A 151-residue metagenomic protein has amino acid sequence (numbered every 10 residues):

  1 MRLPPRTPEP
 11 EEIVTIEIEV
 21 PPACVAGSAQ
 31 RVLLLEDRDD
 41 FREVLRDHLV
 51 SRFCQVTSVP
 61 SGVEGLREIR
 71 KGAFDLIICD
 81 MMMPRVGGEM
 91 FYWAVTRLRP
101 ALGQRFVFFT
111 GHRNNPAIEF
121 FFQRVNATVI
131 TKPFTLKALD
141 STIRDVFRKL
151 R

Functional and structural regions predicted by a protein language model:
M1-R31, L102, E119, T135-R151: Non-catalytic signal-transmission and effector/linker regions of two-component phosphorelay proteins
E36: Conserved acidic carboxylate
E43-S51: Charged docking surfaces used in two-component/phosphorelay signaling
S58-R67, G88: Helix N-cap/capping motif at the beta->alpha junctions
R67, E89-L102: Short amphipathic alpha-helix used as the core "switch/output" element in two-component signaling
D80: Active-site residues of response regulator receiver
M83: Receiver (REC) domain active-site loop signature in two-component systems and cognate sites in sensor histidine kinases
V107-T110: Hydrophobic/aromatic residues positioned on beta-strands within the core alpha/beta folds
